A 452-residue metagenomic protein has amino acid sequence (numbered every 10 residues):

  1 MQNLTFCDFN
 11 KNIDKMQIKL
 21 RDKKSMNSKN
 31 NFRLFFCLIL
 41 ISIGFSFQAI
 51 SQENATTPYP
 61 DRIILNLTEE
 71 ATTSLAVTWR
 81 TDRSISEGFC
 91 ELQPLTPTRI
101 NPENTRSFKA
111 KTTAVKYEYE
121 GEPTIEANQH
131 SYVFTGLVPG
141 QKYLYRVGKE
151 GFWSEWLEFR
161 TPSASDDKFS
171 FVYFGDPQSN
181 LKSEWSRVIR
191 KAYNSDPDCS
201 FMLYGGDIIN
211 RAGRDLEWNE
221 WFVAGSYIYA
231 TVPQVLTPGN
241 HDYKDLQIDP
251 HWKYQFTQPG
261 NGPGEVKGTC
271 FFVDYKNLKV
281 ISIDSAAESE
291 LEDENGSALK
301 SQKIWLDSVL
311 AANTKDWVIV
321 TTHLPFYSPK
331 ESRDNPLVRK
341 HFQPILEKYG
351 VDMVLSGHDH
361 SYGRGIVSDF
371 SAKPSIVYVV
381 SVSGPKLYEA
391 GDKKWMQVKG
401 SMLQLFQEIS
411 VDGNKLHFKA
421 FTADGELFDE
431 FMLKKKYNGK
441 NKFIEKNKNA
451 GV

Functional and structural regions predicted by a protein language model:
L20-F36: Bacterial N-terminal signal peptides that target proteins for export
F32, G44-Y173, N194-S195, M402 (+1 more regions): Acidic, histidine-bearing metal-coordination/catalytic regions of metal-dependent phosphoesterases
T96-Q129, F171-R187, A212, Y254-P263 (+4 more regions): Acidic/histidine-rich helix-loop elements that form or flank divalent-metal/phosphate-binding sites at the catalytic
T124, N128-F134, Q141-R160, E217-D307 (+5 more regions): Extended active-site neighborhood of metal-dependent phosphoesterases/phosphodiesterases
L137, S186-D245, K348: Core catalytic region of metal-dependent phosphoesterases/phosphodiesterases, especially metallo-beta-lactamase-like
Y173-G175, F201-D207, P233-N240, I283-D284 (+3 more regions): Active-site neighborhood of phospho(di)ester-bond hydrolases with catalytic His/Asp-centered motifs
I209, N313-K330: Short acidic, glycine-rich surface-loop motifs adjacent to enzyme active sites
